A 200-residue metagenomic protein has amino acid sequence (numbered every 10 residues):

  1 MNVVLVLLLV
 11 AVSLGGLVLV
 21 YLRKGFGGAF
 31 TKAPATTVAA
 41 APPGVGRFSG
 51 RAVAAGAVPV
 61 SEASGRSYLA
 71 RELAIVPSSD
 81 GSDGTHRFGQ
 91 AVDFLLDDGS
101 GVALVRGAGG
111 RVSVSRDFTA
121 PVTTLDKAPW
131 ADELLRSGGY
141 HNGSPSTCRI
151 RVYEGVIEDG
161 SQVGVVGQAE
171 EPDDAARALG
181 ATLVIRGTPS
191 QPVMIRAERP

Functional and structural regions predicted by a protein language model:
M1-F30: Alpha-helical transmembrane spans
N2-L9, V60-E62, T119-L125: Short low-complexity stretches enriched in small and charged residues
L14-L22, A39, S64-G65, A74 (+1 more regions): A generic short-segment signal for beta-strand/edge and adjacent turn/coil regions
L19-V20, V60, G143: Intrinsically disordered, low-complexity, compositionally biased regions/tails
G25-V60, S64-R66: OB-fold nucleic-acid-binding modules
L69-P200: Charged, low-complexity helical/coil segments in non-catalytic cytosolic or luminal regions
